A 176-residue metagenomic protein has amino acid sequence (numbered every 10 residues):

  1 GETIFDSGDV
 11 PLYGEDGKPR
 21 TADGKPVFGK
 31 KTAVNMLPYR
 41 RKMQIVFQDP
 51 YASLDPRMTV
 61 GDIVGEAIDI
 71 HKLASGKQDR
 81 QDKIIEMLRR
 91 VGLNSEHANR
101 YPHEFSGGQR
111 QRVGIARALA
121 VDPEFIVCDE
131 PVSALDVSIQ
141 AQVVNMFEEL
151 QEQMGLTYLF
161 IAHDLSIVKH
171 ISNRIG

Functional and structural regions predicted by a protein language model:
T3-Q44, I70: ABC ATPase NBD coupling module
R41, H103, V121, N145 (+1 more regions): Conserved signature/switch motifs of ABC ATPase nucleotide-binding domains
D49, M58-D69: Q-loop/switch helix immediately C-terminal to the Walker
V64, I115, V143: Hydrophobic anchor residue at the start of the ABC signature
D69, Q78-E96: Conserved ABC ATPase "signature" region
Y101-F105, Q109: Conserved ABC ATPase signature
A120-E124, Q140: A short, proline-enriched helix->beta-strand linker immediately N-terminal to the Walker B motif in ABC-type P-loop
